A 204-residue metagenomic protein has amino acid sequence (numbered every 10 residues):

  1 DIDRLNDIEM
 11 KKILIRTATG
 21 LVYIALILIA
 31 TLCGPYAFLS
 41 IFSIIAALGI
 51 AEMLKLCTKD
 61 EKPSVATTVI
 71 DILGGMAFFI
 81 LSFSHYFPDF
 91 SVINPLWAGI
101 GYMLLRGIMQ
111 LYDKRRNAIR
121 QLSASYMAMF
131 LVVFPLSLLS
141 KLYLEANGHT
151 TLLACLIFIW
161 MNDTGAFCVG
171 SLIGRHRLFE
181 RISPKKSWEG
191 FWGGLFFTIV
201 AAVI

Functional and structural regions predicted by a protein language model:
I2-I204: Membrane-embedded alpha-helical bundles of polytopic integral membrane proteins
